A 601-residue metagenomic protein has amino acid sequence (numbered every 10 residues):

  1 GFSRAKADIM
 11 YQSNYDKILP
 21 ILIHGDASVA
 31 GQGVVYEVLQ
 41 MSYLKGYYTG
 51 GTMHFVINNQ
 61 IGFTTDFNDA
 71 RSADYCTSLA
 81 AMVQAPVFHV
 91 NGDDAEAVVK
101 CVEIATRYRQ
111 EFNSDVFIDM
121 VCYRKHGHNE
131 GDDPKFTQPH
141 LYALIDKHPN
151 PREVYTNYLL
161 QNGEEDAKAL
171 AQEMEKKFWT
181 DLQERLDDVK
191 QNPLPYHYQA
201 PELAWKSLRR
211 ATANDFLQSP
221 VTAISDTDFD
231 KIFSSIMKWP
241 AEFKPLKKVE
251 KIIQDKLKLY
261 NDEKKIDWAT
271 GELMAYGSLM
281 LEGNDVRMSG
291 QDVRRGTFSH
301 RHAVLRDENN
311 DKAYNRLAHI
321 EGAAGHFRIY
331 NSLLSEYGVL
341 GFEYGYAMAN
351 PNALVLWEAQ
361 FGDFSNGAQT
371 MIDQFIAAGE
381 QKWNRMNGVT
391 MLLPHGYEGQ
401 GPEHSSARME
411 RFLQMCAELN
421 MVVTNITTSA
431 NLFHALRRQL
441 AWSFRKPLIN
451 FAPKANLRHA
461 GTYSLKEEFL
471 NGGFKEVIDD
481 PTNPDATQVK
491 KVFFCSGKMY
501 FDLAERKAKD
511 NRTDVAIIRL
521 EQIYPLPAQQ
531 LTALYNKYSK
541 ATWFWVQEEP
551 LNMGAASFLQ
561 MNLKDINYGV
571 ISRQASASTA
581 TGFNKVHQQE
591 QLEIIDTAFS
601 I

Functional and structural regions predicted by a protein language model:
G1-K6, E37-S42, E103, M371-A377 (+1 more regions): Short, well-ordered amphipathic alpha-helices
G1-Q84, F88, F298-N350: Cofactor-binding active-site loop characterized by glycine-rich and histidine/acidic residues
S28-G33, A95-V99, F364-N366, S429-F433: Active-site glycine- and acidic-residue-rich loops that bind and position anionic ligands or nucleotide-like cofactors
V35, V99-E103, E272-L273: Short, hydrophobic/amphipathic alpha-helical packing segments that form internal helix faces or helix-helix interfaces
L44, L79, Y108, S278 (+1 more regions): Hydrophobic/aromatic ligand-binding patch that stacks against planar heteroaromatic rings of cofactors or nucleotides
L44-Y47, Q110-E111, E380-N384: Arginine/glycine-rich "motif VI" loop of SF2 helicases in the C-terminal RecA-like domain
G62-A73, A81-F117, V121-G127, G131 (+1 more regions): Conserved phosphate-handling catalytic cores of large alpha/beta enzymes
V116, C122-N425, A430-I601: Flexible, glycine-rich loop/tail regions that form catalytic "lids" or insertion modules at the edges of active sites
